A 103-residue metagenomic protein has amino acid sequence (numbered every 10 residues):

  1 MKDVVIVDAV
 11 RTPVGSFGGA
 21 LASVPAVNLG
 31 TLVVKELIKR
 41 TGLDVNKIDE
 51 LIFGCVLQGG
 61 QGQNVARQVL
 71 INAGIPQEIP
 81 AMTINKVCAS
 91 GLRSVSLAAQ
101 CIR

Functional and structural regions predicted by a protein language model:
M1-I79, R103: Conserved "HGTGT" condensation-loop signature of ketosynthase/thiolase-family condensing enzymes that catalyze
D49, R67, I84-N85, L92: Residue-level micro-sites within transmembrane alpha helices that shape and flank functional polar/acidic positions
E78-C88: Short pre-catalytic strand/loop immediately N-terminal to key active-site residues, enriched for Gly-Thr
K86-R103: Active-site-proximal alpha-helical scaffold in enzymes
